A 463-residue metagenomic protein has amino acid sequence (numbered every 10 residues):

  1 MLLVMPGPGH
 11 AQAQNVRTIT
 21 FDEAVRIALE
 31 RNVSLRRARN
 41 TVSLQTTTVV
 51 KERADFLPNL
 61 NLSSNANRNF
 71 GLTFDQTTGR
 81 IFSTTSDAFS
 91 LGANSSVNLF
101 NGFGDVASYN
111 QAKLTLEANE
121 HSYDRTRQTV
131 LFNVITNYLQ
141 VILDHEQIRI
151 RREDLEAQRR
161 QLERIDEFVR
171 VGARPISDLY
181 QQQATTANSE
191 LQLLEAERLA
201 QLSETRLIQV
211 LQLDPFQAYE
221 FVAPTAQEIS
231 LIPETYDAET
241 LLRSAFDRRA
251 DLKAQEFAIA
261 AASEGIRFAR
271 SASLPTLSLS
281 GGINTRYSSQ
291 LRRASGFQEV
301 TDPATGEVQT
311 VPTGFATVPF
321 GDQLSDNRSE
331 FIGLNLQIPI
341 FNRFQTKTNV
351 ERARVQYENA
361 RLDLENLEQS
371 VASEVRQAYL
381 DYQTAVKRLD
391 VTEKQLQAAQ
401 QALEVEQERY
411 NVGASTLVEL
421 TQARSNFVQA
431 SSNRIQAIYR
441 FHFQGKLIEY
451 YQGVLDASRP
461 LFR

Functional and structural regions predicted by a protein language model:
A11-N65, G71, A223-A260, P339-I340 (+3 more regions): Bacterial Sec-pathway N-terminal export signals of envelope proteins
Q12-Q14, F70, P215, S295 (+1 more regions): Acidic, low-complexity, intrinsically disordered peripheral segments
Q12-Q140, L277, G281, T301-F315 (+3 more regions): Short flexible linkers and secondary-structure junctions
A28-L29, D214-V318, S458-R463: Amphipathic alpha-helical coiled-coil scaffold segments and their short linker/junction regions
R36-N40, R53-A54, T85, L99-R127 (+8 more regions): Sec/SRP-type N-terminal targeting helices
A66, A93-V97, L207, I283 (+2 more regions): Residues on the lipid-exposed face of transmembrane beta-strands in outer-membrane beta-barrel proteins
T129-S244, D381, A385, V405 (+1 more regions): Periplasmic alpha-helical coiled-coil/stalk elements that build and connect Gram-negative outer-membrane
V169-A173, Y410-A414, Y451: A short glycine-centered flexible hinge/capping loop motif at secondary-structure junctions
